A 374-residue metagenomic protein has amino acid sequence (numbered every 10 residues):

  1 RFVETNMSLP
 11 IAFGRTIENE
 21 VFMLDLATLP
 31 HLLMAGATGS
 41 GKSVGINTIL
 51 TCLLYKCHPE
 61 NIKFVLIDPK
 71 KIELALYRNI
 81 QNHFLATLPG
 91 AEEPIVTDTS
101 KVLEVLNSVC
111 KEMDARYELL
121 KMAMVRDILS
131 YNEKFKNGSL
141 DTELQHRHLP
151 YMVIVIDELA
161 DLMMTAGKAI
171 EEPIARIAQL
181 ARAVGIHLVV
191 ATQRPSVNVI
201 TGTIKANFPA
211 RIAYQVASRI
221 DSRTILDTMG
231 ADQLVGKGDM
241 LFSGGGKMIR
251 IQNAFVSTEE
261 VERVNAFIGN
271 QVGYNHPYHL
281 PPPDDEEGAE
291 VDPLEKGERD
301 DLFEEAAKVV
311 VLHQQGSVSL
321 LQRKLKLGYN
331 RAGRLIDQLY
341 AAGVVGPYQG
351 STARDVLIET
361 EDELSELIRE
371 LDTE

Functional and structural regions predicted by a protein language model:
R1-R126, L149-V216, I220-V235, D239-R250 (+3 more regions): P-loop NTPase catalytic phosphate-binding loop
A86, S130, K134, T142 (+8 more regions): A generic membrane alpha-helix/interface feature
K111, A115, M122, S130-E133 (+7 more regions): Charged/polar, solvent-exposed surface patches and flexible loops
L119-Y131, N275-D284: Short, flexible loop/turn segments with low-complexity composition
A123-S139, H146-L149, P195-V199, T203 (+3 more regions): Glycine/charge-rich, flexible interdomain linkers and switch-proximal surface loops that mediate coupling
G244-Y340, V344-E374: Conserved alpha/beta core segments of nucleic-acid transaction machinery
